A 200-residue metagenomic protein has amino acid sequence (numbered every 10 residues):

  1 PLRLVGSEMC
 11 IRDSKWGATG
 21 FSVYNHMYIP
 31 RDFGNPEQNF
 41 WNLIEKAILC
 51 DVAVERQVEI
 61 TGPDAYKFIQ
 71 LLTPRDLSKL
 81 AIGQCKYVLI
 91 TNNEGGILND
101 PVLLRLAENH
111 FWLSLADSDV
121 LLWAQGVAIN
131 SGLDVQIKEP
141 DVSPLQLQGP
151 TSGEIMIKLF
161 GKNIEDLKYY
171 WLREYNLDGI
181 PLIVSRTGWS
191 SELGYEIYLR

Functional and structural regions predicted by a protein language model:
P1-G6, C10-I11: Single conserved hydrophobic/aromatic residue that forms the stacking wall/gate of nucleotide- or nucleobase-binding
S14-I48, T91-I97: N-terminal flexible segment immediately upstream of the FAD-binding catalytic core in FAD-dependent oxidoreductases
F21-S22, V88-N92, Y170-D178: Short acidic-hydrophobic surface loop/beta-edge motif
Y24-N25, A81-C85, Y169-Y170: Short coil/turn segments at secondary-structure boundaries
F33, V58-E59, F68-Q70, I155-I157 (+1 more regions): Short hydrophobic alpha-helical segments that form membrane-spanning helices or hydrophobic packing faces of helical
E45-H110, S114-G132: Extended, compositionally biased flexible segments
N99-R200: Acidic, low-complexity central loop/insert segments
